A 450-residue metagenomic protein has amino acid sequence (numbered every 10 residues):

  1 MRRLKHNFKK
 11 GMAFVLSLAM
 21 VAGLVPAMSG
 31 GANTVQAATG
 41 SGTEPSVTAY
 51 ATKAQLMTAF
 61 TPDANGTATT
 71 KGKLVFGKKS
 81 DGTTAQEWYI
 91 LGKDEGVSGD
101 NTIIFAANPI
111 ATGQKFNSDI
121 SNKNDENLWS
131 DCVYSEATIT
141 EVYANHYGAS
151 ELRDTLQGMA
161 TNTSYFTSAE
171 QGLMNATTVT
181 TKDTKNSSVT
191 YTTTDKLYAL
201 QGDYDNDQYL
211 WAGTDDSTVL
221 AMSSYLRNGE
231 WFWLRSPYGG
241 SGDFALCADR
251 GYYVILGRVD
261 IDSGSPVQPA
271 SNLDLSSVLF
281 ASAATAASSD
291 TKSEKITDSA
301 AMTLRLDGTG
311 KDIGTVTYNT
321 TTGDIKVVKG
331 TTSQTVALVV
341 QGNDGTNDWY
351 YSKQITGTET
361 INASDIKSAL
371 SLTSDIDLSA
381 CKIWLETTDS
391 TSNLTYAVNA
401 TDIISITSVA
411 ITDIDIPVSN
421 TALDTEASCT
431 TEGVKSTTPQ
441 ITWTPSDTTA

Functional and structural regions predicted by a protein language model:
M1-V15: Bacterial Sec-dependent N-terminal signal peptides
M12-V25: Gram-negative bacterial Sec-dependent N-terminal signal peptides
A22-E44: Sec-dependent signal peptide cleavage junction
G40-T335, V340-S405: Collagenous Gly-X-Y triple-helix signature in extracellular proteins
I406-S436: Solvent-exposed, low-complexity, repeat-rich "mucin-like" stalks and linkers
K435-A450: Serine/threonine-rich, repeat-prone extracellular segments and beta-strand-based repeat modules of secreted/surface
